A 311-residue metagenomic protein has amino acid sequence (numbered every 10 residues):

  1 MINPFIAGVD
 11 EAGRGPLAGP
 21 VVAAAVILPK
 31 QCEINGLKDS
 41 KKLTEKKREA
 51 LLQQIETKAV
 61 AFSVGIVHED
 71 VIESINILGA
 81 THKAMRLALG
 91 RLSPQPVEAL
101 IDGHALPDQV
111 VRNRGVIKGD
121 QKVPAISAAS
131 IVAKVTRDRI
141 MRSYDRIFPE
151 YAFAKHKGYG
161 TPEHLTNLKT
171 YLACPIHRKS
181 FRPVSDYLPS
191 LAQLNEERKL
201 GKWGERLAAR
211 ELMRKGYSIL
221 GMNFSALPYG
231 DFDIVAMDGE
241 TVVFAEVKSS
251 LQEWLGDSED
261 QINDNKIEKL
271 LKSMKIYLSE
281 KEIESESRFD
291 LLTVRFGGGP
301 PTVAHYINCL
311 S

Functional and structural regions predicted by a protein language model:
M1-L220: RNase H-like, Mg2+-dependent phosphodiesterase core, and more generally RNA phosphate-backbone-engaging helix-loop
P4, G216, P228-F232, S287: Short beta-strand or tight-loop elements that sit immediately N-terminal to catalytic metal-binding acidic residues
A12-G13, M222-A226, L292-R295: Short, solvent-exposed loop/turn elements at beta->coil junctions and helix N-caps that rim active or binding pockets
P107, L251-E253, R295: Feature marks short, surface-exposed loop/turn motifs that line or immediately flank catalytic pockets and channel
D108-V110, P228-F232, D238-V242, P300: A short, glycine/Asx- and small/polar-enriched loop/turn that sits immediately N-terminal to a beta-strand
V132-T136, E268-I283, S287: Metal-dependent nuclease catalytic cores in nucleic-acid-processing enzymes, especially RNase H-like/related
L212, F232-S258, I262-D264, L270: Conserved catalytic cores of phosphodiester-cleaving nucleases, focusing on short active-site segments
S279-S311: Domain-level recognition of nuclease-like catalytic cores that cleave nucleotide substrates
